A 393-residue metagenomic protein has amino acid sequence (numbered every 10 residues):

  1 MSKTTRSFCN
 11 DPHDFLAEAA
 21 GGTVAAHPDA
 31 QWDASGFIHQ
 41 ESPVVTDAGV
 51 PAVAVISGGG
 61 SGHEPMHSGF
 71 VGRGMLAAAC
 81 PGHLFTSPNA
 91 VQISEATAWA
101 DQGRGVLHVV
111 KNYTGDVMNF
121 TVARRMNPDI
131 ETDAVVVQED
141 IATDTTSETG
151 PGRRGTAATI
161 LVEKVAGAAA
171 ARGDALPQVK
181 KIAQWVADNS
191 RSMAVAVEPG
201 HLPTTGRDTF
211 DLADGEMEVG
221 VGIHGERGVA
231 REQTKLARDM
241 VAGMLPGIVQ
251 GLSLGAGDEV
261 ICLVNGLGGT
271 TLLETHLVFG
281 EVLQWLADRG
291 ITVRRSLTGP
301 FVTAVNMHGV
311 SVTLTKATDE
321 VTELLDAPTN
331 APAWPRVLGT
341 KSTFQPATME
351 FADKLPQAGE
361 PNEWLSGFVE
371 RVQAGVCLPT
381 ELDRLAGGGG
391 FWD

Functional and structural regions predicted by a protein language model:
M1-D393: N-terminal loops that bind phosphate or other acidic moieties and the adjacent beta-alpha structural core
